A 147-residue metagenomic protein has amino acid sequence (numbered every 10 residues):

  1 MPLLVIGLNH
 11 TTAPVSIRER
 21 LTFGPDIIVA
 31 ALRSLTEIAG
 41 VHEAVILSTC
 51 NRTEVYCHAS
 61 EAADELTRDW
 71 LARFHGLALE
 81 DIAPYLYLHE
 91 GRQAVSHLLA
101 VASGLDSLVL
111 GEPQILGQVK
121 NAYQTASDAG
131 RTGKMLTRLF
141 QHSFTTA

Functional and structural regions predicted by a protein language model:
M1-S107: A glycine-rich (often HGG/GG-containing) alpha/beta subdomain
D81-A147: Glycine/serine-rich phosphate-binding loop and adjoining beta1-alpha1 elements at the start of nucleotide-handling
